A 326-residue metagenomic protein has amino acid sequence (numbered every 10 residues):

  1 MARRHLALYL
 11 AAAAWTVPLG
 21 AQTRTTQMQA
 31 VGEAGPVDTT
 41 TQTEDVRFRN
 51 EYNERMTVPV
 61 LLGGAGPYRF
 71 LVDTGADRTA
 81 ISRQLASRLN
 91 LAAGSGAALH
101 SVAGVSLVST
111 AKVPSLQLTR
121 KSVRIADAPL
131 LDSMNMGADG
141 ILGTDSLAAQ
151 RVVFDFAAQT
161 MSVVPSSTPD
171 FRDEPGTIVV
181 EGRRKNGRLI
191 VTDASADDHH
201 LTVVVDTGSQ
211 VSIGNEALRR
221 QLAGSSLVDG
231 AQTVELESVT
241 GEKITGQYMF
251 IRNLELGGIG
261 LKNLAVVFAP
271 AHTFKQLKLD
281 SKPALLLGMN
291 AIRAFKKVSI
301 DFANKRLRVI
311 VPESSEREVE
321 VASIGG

Functional and structural regions predicted by a protein language model:
A2-A7: N-terminal export leaders
L8-G326: Pepsin/retropepsin-fold aspartyl endopeptidases
